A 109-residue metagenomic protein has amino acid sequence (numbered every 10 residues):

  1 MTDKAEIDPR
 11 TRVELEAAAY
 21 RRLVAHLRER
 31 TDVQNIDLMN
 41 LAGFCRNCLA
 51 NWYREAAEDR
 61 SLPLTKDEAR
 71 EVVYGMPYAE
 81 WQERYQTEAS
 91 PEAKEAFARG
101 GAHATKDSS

Functional and structural regions predicted by a protein language model:
T2-S109: Domain-level signature for proteins that mediate thiol-based redox and metal-cofactor handling
